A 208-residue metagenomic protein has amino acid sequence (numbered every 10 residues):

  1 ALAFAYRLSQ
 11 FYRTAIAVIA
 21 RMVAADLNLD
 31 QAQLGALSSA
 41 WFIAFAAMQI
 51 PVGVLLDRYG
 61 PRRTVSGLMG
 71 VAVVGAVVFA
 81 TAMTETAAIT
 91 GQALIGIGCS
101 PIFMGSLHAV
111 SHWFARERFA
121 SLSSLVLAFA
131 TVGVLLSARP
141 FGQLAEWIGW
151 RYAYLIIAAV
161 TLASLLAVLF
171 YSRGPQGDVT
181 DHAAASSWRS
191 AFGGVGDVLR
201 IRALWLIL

Functional and structural regions predicted by a protein language model:
A1, G196-L208: Juxtamembrane cytosolic amphipathic helices that cap and anchor the N-termini of specific transmembrane helices
A1-Q31: Extracytoplasmic
T14, F42-I50, V134-L135: Residue-level signature of mid-helix packing/kink "hotspots" within the transmembrane helices of 12-pass Major
A47-T86: Conserved MFS/SLC helix-loop-helix module at the cytosolic interface between two early adjacent transmembrane helices
T86-Q92, L206-I207: Short hydrophobic/alpha-helical segments at membrane-entry points of transmembrane helices in Major Facilitator
G91-F129: Cytoplasmic helix-loop-helix junction between adjacent transmembrane helices in 12-TM secondary transporters
V126-G174: Helix-loop-helix hairpin linking two adjacent transmembrane segments in secondary transporters
F170-G193: Flexible cytoplasmic inter-helical loops of multi-pass small-molecule transporters
